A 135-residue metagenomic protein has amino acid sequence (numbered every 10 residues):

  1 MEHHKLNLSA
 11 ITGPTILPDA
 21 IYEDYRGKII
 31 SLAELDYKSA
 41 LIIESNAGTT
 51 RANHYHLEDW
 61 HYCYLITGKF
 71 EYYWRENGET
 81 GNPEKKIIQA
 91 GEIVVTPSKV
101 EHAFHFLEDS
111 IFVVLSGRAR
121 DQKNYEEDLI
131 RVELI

Functional and structural regions predicted by a protein language model:
M1-S39: A short, N-terminal "cap"/entry segment at the start of jelly-roll beta-barrel domains of the cupin/DSBH fold
H4, I11, L107-I135: Double-stranded beta-helix
I29, N53, Y72-Y73, T96 (+2 more regions): Short beta-strand His + acidic residue motifs that chelate non-heme Fe in jelly-roll/DSBH and cupin folds
L41-D59: Conserved short histidine dyad/triad with adjacent acidic residue
S45-G48, G91, P97-K99, D109: Tight coil/turn sites that cap or link beta-strands
H54, W60-L65, K86, V94 (+1 more regions): His/acidic/aromatic-lined binding-pocket segments of jelly-roll/cupin-type domains and related regulatory beta-sandwich
E58-E76: Glycine- and acidic-residue-biased ligand/ion/polar-headgroup-sensing regions
N77-S98: Short acidic-glycine-tyrosine-enriched beta hairpin
